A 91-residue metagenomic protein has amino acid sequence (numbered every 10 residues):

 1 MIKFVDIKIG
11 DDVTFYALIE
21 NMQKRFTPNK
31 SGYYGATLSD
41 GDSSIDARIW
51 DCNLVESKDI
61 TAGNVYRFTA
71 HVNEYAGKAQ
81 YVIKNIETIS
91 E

Functional and structural regions predicted by a protein language model:
M1-F15: OB-fold nucleic-acid-binding modules
L18-E20: N-terminal basic/disordered segments at the start of proteins
M22-Y33, S43-E91: OB-fold single-stranded nucleic acid-binding module
L38-D42: Acidic/polar residues in short coil/turn loops that connect beta-strands within repeat-based beta-sheet scaffolds
